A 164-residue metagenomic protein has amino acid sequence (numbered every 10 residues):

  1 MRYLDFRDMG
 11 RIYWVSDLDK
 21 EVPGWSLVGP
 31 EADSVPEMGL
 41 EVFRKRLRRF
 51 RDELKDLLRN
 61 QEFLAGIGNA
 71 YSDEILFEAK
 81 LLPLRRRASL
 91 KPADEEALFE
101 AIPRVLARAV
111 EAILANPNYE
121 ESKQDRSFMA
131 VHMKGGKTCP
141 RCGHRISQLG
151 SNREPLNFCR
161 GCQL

Functional and structural regions predicted by a protein language model:
M1-G66, Y71-E78, R86: Phosphate/anion-contacting hairpin/loop surfaces
K80-S89, E95: RNA substrate-recognition surfaces in RNA-acting enzymes
D94-R108: Basic, amphipathic alpha-helical segments enriched in Lys/Arg and hydrophobic/aromatic residues
I102, P117-S127, P140-G143: Short Cys/His-rich Zn2+-coordinating modules
A112-N116: Flexible, glycine/charged-enriched surface loops at secondary-structure junctions
R126-G135, L149-N152: Short, flexible, mixed-charge glycine/proline-rich loop motifs that serve as phosphate/nucleic-acid-contacting
C139-C142, C159-C162: Short cysteine-rich clusters marking metal-coordination/redox-active sites
I146: Cys/His-rich microdomains that often coordinate metals
